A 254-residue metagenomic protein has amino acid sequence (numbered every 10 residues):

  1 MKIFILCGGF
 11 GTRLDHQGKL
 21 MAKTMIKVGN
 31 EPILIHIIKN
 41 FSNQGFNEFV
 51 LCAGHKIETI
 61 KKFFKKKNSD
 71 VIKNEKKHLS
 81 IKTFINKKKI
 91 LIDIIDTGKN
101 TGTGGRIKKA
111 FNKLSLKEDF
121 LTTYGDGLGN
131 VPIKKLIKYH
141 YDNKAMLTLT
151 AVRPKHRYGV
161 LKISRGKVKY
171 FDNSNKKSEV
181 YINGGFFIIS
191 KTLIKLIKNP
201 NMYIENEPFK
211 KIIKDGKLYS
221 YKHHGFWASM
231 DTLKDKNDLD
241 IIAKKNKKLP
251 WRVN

Functional and structural regions predicted by a protein language model:
M1-K62: N-terminal glycine-rich phosphate-binding loop and ensuing alpha1 helix
K2, N47-F49, D119, M146-L147 (+1 more regions): Residues at the starts of beta-strands that form the adenosine-phosphate
K19, G29, F46, K65 (+3 more regions): Short conserved AdoMet
H36, R106-K109, P208: Well-ordered alpha-helical segments embedded in enzymatic catalytic cores
I60-R165: Conserved beta-loop-beta/alpha segment of the NTase-like Rossmann-fold superfamily that binds/positions NTPs
F120-L121, L128, P132-Y141, V152-H156 (+1 more regions): Catalytic-core segments of class I nucleotidyltransferases/pyrophosphorylases that form NMP-activated intermediates
